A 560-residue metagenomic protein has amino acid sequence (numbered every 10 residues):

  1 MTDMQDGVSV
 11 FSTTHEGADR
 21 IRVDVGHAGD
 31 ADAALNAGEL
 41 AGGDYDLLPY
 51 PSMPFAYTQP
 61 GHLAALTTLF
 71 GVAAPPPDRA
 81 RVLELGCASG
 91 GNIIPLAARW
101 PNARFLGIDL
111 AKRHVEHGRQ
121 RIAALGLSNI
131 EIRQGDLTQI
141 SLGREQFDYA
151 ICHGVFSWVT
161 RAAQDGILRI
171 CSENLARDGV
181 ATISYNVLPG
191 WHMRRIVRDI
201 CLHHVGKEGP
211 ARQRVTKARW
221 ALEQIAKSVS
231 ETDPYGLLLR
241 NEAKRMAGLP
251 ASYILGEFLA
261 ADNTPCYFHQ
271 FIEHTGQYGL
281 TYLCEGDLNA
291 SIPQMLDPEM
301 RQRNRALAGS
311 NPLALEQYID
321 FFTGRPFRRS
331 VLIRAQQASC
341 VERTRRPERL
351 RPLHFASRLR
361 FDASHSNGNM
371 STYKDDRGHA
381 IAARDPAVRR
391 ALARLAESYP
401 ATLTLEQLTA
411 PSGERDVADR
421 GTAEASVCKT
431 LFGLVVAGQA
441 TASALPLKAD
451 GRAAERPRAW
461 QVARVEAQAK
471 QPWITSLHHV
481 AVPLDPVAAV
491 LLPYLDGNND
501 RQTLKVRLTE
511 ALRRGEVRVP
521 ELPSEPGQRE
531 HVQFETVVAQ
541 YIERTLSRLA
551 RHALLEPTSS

Functional and structural regions predicted by a protein language model:
F11, P293-Q337, D375-S560: Long, charge-rich, low-complexity alpha-helical segments
L47, P51-A80, P95: Conserved alpha-helix/loop element of class I SAM-dependent methyltransferases that forms part of the SAM/SAH-binding
D78-A88: Conserved class I S-adenosyl-L-methionine
I93-Q139: Class I SAM-dependent methyltransferase SAM/SAH-binding core
S141-Y149: A short acidic, Gly/Pro-enriched loop at the edge of an enzyme's catalytic core that lines a small-molecule cofactor
D148-A163: A short SAM/SAH-binding and catalytic strip from SAM-dependent methyltransferases
D165-R177: A short glycine-rich, Lys/Arg-flanked "PGG" loop and its adjoining helix->strand segment in the class I
I183-Q213, K217, A221-E231: Conserved class I S-adenosyl-L-methionine
